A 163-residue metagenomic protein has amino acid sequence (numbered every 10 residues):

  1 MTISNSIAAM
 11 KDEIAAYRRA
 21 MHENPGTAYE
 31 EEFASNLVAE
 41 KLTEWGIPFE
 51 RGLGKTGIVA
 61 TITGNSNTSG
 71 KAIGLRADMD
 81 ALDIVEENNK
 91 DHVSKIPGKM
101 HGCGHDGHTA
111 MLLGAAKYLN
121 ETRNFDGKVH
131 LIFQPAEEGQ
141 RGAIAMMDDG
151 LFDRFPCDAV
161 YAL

Functional and structural regions predicted by a protein language model:
T2-H101, A110, K117-F125: Acidic/His- and Gly-rich active-site-bordering loop/insert found across diverse amide/peptide-bond hydrolases
C103-H105: Membrane-interface loop-to-helix entry segments
G107-L163: Acidic/histidine-rich catalytic neighborhood of metal-dependent amide-processing enzymes
